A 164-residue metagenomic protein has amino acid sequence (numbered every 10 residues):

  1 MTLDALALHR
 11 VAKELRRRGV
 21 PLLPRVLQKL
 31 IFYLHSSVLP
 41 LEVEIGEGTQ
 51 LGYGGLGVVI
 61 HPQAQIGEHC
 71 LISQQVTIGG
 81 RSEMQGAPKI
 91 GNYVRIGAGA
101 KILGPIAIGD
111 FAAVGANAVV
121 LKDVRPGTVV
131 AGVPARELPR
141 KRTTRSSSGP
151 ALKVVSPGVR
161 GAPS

Functional and structural regions predicted by a protein language model:
M1-S37, A135, R142-S164: Terminal amphipathic alpha-helical/low-complexity segments used for targeting or macromolecular assembly
H35, L41, G46-E47, G52-Y53 (+13 more regions): Left-handed beta-helix
